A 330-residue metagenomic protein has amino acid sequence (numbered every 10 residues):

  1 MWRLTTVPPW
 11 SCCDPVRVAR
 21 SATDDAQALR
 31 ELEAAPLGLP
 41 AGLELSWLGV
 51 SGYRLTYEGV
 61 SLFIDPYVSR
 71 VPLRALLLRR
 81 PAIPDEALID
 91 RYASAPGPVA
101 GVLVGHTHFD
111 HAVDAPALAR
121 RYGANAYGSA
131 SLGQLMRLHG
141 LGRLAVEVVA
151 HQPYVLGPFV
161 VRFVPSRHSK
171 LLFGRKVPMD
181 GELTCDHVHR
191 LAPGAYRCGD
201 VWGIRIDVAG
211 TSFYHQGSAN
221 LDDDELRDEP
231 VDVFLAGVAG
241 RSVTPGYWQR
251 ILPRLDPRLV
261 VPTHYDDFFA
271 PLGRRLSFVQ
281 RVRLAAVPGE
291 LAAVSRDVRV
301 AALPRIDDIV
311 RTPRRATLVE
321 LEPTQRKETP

Functional and structural regions predicted by a protein language model:
A19-L39: Short, Gly/Pro- and small/polar-rich lid/capping loops
R30-P36, E58-L103, V113-A117, L171-H189 (+1 more regions): Pre-active-site segment of Zn-dependent metallo-hydrolases
G38-L43, T56-L62, P153-R162, D207-F213: Beta-strand-turn-beta hairpins that frame and shape the catalytic cleft of phosphate-ester-processing enzymes
S51, V71, T107-V113, G133-M136 (+6 more regions): Active-site environment of divalent metal-dependent phosphoester hydrolases
I64-Y67, P98-H108, Y127-A130, Y214-G217 (+3 more regions): Active-site neighborhood of phospho(di)ester-bond hydrolases with catalytic His/Asp-centered motifs
A75-H139, V146-V148, E229-L235, D256-R258: Active-site metal-binding motif and surrounding structural segment of the metallo-beta-lactamase
G133, R137-R143, E147-P153, Q249 (+1 more regions): Binuclear metal-ion centers of metallo-dependent hydrolases, dominated by the metallo-beta-lactamase
H189-R254: Active-site-proximal loop/helix segments of hydrolase catalytic cores
